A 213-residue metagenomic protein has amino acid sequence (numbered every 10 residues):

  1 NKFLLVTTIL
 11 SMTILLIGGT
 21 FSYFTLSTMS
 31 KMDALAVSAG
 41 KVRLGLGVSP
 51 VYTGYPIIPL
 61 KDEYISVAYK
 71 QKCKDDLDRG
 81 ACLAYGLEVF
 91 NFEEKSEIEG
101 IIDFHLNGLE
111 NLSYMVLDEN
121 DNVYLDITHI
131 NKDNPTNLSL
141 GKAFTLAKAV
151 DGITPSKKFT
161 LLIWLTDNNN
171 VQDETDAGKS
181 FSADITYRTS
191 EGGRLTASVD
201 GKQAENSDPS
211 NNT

Functional and structural regions predicted by a protein language model:
N1-Y69, A177-F181, T189-T213: Short, polar/proline-rich extracytoplasmic segments that appear immediately after membrane translocation
L15-L16, T25-T28, Y69-H129: Surface-exposed interaction patch
L26, R79-I98, I102-G108, K142-T213: C-terminal, structured domain-capping segment
L35, G40-P59, E97-A143: A surface/secretory-pathway sequence property marking extracellular, secreted, or lumenal proteins enriched
I57-R79, N122-W164: Extracellular adhesion/glycan-binding regions together with long Ser/Thr- and acidic-residue-rich low-complexity tracts
